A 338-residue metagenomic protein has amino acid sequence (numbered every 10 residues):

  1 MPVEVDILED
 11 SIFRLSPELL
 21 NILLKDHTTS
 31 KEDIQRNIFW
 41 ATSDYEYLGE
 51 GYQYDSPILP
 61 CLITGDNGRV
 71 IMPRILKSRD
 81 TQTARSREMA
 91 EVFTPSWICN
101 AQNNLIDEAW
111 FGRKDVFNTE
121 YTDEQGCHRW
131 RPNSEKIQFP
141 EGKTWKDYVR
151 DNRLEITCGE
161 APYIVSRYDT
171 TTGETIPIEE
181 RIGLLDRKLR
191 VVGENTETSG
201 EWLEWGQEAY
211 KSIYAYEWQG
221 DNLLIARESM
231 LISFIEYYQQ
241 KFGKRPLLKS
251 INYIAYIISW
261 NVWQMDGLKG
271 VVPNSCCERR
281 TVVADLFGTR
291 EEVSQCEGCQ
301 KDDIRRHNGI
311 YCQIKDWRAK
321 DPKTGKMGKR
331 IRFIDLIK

Functional and structural regions predicted by a protein language model:
M1-V165, D221, L268: Preference for the N-terminal adenyl/adenosyl cofactor-binding alpha/beta module
I7-K31, L185-V192, G298-R306, I314: Low-complexity, serine/threonine/proline-enriched polar segments
N21-I22, P60-T64, N104, E228 (+4 more regions): Charged/polar, solvent-exposed surface patches and flexible loops
L24-T29, T64, F111, L231 (+8 more regions): Generic surface-pattern signal
D33-S43, G51-D55, V282-K338: Long, low-complexity, polar/charged, intrinsically disordered or flexibly structured peripheral segments
W110-V271: Conserved S-adenosyl-L-methionine
W260, G267, C276, G288-E297: Intrinsically disordered, low-complexity, charge-dense segments enriched in Lys/Arg and Glu/Asp interspersed
G270-D285: Short, surface-exposed amphipathic charged segments that create phosphate/polyanion-binding patches used for binding
